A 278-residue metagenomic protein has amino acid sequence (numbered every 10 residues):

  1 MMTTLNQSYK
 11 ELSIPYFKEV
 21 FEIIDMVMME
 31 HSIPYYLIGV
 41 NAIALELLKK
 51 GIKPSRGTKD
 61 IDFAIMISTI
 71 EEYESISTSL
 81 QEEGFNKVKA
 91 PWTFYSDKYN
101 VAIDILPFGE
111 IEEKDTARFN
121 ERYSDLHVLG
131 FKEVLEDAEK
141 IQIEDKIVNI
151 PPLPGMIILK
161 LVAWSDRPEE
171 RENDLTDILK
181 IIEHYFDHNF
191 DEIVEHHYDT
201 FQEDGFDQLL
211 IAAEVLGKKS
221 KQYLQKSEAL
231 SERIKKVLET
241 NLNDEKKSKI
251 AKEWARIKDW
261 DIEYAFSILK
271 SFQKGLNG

Functional and structural regions predicted by a protein language model:
M1-G278: Compositionally biased terminal segments of proteins
